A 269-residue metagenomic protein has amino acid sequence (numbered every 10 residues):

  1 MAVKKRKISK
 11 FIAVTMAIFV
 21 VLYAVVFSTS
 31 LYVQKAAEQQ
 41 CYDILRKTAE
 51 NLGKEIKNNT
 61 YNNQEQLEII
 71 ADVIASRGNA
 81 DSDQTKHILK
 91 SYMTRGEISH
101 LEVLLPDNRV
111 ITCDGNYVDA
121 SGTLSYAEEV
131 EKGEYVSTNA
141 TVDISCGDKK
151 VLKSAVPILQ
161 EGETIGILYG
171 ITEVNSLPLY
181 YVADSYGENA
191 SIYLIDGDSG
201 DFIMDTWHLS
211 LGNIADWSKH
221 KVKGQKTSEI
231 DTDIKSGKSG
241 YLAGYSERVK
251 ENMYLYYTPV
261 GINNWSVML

Functional and structural regions predicted by a protein language model:
M1-K5: Non-catalytic regulatory/interaction regions at protein termini and inter-domain linkers
K7-A80: Juxtamembrane extracytoplasmic/periplasmic/luminal helical "stalk" adjacent to the first N-terminal
D43-E50, N59-E134: Extracytoplasmic/periplasmic sensory segments of membrane signal-transduction proteins
D81-E97, I167-W217: Solvent-exposed, extracytoplasmic
T94, P106-D184, Y245-S246: Extracytoplasmic/periplasmic ligand-binding sensor regions of membrane-associated signaling proteins
L104-N116, G200-W207, L255-Y256: Amphipathic coiled-coil signal-relay and dimerization helices
A155, I171, L194, Y257-P259: Sensory input modules used in signal transduction, predominantly PAS/LOV/GAF but also related non-catalytic regulatory
S218-L269: Extracellular/periplasmic juxtamembrane segments that couple receptor/chemosensory ectodomains to their
